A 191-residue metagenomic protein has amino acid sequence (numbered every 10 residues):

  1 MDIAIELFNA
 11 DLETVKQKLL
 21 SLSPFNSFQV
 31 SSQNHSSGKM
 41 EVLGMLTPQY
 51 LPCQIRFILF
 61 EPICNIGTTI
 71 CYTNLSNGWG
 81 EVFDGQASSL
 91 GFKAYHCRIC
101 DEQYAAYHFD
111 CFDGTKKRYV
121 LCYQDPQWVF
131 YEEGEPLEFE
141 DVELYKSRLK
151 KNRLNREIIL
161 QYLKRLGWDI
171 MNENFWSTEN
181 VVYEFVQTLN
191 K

Functional and structural regions predicted by a protein language model:
M1-Q29: Short, extreme N-terminal segment that most often corresponds to the first beta-strand
I5, N9, S76-N77, L149 (+1 more regions): Generic detection of long, well-ordered alpha-helical segments
L20-P24, S88, F92, K164 (+1 more regions): Generic surface-pattern signal
F25-G85, S89-Q124: Short, intrinsically disordered low-complexity segments
D110-D113, K117-K191: Long, compositionally biased intrinsically disordered terminal regions
